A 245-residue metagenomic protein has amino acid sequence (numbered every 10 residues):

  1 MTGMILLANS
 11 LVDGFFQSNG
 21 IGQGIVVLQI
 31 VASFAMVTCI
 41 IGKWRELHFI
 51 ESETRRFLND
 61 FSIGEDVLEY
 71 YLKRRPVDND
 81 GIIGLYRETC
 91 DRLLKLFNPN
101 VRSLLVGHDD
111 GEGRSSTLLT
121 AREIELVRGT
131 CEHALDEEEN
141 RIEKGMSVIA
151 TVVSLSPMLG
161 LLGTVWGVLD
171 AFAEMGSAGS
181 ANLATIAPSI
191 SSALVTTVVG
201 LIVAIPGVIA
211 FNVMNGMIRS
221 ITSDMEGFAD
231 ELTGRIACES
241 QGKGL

Functional and structural regions predicted by a protein language model:
M1-S18, S180-N182: Short, strongly hydrophobic alpha-helical membrane anchors
L11-G24, E138-I149: Membrane-interfacial loop-to-transmembrane-helix junctions in polytopic alpha-helical membrane proteins
S18-L72: Transmembrane alpha-helix/interfacial motif
N19, V37, Y70, Y86 (+3 more regions): Residue-level signature of catalytic and energy-coupling elements of molecular machines, predominantly ATP/GTP-dependent
L28-A35, V153-L159, G163-W166, T197 (+1 more regions): Residue-level signal for the membrane-embedded core of alpha-helical transmembrane segments, especially mid-helix
S52-M158, V168-S180, I209-L245: Predominantly long cytosolic amphipathic alpha-helical stalk/bundle segments
S192-G207: Hydrophobic alpha-helical transmembrane segments of polytopic membrane proteins
